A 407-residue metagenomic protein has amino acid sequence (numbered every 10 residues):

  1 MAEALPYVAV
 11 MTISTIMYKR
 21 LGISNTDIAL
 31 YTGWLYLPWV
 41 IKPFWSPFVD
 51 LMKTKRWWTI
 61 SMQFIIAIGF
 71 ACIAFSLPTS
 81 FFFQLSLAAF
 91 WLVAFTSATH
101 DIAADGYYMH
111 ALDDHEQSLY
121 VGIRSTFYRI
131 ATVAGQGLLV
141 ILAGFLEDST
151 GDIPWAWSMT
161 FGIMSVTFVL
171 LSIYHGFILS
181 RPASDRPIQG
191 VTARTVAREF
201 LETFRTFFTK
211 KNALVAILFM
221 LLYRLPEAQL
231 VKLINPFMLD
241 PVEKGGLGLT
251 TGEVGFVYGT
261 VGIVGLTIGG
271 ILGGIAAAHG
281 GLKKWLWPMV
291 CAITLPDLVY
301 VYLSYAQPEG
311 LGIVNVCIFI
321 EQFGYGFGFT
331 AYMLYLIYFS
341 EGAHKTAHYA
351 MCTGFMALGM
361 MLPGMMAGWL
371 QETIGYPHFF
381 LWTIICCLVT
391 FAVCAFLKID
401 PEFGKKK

Functional and structural regions predicted by a protein language model:
M1-W39, L214-F219, Y223-E243: Helix-loop boundary and gating motifs at the non-cytosolic
I23, A74-L77, F81-L85, T99-H100 (+3 more regions): Intracellular loop-helix junctions on the cytosolic face of multi-pass helical membrane proteins
I41-T54, I268-W285, Q371-E372: Helix-to-loop junctions at the C-terminal end of transmembrane segments in multipass secondary transporters
P47, A134-W155, G274-I275, L362-H378: Transmembrane alpha-helix termini and helix-breaking/packing motifs in multi-pass membrane transporters
L51-I65, A278-A292, L311: Cytoplasmic membrane-interface "Motif A"-like loop-to-helix N-cap segments of 12-TM Major Facilitator Superfamily
I60, F64-F81, C291-E309: C-terminal ends and interior cores of transmembrane alpha-helices in multi-pass membrane transporters/permeases
A98-L112, F327-E341: Intracellular juxtamembrane helix-capping segments at the cytosolic ends of symmetry-related transmembrane helices
K284-Y332: C-terminal transmembrane helical hairpin of 12-TM major facilitator-type secondary transporters
